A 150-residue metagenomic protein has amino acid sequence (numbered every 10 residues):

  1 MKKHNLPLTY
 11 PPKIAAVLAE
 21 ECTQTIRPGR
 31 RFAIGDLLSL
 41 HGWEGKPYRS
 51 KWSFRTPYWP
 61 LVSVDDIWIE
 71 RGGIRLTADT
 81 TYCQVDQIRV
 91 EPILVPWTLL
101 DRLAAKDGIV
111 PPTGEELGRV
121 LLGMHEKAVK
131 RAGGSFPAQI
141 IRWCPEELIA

Functional and structural regions predicted by a protein language model:
M1-A150: Catalytic phosphate/metal-binding cores of nucleic-acid and nucleotide-processing enzymes, i.e., regions that mediate
